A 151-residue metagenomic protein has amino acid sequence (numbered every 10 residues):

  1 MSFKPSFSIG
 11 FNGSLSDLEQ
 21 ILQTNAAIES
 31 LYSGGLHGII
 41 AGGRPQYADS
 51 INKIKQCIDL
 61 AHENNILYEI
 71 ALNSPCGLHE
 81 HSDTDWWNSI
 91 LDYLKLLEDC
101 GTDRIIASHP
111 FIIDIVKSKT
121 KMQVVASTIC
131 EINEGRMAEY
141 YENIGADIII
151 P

Functional and structural regions predicted by a protein language model:
M1-P151: Non-catalytic helical/linker scaffolds that mediate oligomerization, partner binding, and domain coupling around large
